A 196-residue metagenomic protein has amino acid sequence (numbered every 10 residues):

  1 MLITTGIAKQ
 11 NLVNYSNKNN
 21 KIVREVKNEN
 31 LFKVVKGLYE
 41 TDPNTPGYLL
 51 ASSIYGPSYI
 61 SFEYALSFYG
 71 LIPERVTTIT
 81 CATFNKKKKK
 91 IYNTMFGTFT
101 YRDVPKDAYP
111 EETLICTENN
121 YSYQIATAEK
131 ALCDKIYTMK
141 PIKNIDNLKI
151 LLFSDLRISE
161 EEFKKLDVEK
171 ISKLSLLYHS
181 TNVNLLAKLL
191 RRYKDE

Functional and structural regions predicted by a protein language model:
M1-S61: Short beta-edge/loop segments at beta->alpha junctions of small alpha/beta modules that act as binding/recognition
D42-E196: Nucleic-acid-binding surface
